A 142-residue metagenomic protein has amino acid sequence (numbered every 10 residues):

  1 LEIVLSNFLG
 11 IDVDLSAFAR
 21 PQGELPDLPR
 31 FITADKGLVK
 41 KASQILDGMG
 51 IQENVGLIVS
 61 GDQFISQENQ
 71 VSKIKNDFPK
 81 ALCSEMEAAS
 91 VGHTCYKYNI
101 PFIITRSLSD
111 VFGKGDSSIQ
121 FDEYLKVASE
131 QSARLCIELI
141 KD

Functional and structural regions predicted by a protein language model:
L1-F78: Mid-sequence, gly/pro-rich, charge-dense loop/helix-turn segments that line enzyme active sites
V4, F102, F121: Glycine-rich, phosphate-binding/catalytic loops in enzymes
L5-I11, K80-S84, Y124-S132: Gly/Ser/Thr-rich active-site loops/lids in small-molecule metabolic enzymes that frequently grip phosphoryl groups
I32-K36, Y98-L108, S132-I140: Short secondary-structure transition/capping segments
T33, G37, N69, M86-A89 (+2 more regions): Conserved active-site and cofactor/substrate-binding residues in soluble primary-metabolism enzymes
S43, A89-G92, Y96, A133-I137: Predominant activation on well-ordered alpha-helical scaffold segments within soluble catalytic domains
F64-G113, S117: A C-terminal functional module that forms or caps the active site or interfaces directly with catalytic machinery
F112-D142: His/Asp/Glu-rich mid-to-C-terminal helical/loop segments that flank catalytic regions of hydrolases
